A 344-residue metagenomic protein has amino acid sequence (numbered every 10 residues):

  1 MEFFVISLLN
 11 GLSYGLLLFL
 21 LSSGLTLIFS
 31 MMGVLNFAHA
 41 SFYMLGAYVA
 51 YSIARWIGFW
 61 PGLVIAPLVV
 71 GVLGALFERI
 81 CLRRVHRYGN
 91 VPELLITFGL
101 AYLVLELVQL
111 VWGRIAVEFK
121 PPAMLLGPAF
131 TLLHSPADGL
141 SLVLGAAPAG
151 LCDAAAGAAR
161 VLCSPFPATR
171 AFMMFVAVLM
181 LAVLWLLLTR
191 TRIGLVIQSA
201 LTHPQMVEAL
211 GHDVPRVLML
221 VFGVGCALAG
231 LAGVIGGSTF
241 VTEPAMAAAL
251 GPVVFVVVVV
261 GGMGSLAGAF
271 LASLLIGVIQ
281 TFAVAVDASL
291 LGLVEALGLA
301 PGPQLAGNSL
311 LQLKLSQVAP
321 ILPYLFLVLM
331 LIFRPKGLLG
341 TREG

Functional and structural regions predicted by a protein language model:
E2-L17, L184-R192, L218-G264, T281-G292 (+1 more regions): Inter-helical junctions in multi-pass inner-membrane proteins, predominant in energy-converting antiporter-like
F3-S52, E78-P92, Q205, P215 (+1 more regions): Single transmembrane alpha-helix segments in multi-pass membrane proteins
L9, M31-L76, I80, V85 (+5 more regions): Membrane-embedded helix boundary and interhelical linker motif in transport proteins
Y14, A149, G157-A158, P165-E243 (+1 more regions): Helix-loop-helix "hairpin" substructures at the membrane interface of multi-pass membrane proteins
L20, V70-V72, P252-G277, P323-F333 (+1 more regions): Hydrophobic alpha-helical transmembrane segments of polytopic membrane proteins
S41, L45, W60-L68, L94-I96 (+6 more regions): Hydrophobic alpha-helical transmembrane segments
G58-L100, L107, L271-I276, Q280 (+1 more regions): Alpha-helical transmembrane segments within multi-pass membrane transporters and channels
R84-V85, E93-R190, V286-P320, K336 (+1 more regions): Transmembrane helix-bundle core of multi-pass membrane transporters and related energy-transducing complexes
